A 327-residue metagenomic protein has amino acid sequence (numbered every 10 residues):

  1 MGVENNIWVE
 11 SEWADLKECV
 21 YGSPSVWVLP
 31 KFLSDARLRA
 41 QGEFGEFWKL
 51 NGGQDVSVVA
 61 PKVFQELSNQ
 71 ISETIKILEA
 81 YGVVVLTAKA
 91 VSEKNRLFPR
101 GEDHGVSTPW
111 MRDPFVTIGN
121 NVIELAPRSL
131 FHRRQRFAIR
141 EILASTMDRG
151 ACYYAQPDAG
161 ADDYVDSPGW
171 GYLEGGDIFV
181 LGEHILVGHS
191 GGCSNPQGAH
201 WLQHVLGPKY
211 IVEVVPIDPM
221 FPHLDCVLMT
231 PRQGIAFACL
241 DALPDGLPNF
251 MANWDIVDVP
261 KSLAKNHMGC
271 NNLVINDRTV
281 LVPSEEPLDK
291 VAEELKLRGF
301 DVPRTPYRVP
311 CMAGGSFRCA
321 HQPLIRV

Functional and structural regions predicted by a protein language model:
M1-V327: The feature marks the mature, well-folded catalytic cores of soluble enzymes
